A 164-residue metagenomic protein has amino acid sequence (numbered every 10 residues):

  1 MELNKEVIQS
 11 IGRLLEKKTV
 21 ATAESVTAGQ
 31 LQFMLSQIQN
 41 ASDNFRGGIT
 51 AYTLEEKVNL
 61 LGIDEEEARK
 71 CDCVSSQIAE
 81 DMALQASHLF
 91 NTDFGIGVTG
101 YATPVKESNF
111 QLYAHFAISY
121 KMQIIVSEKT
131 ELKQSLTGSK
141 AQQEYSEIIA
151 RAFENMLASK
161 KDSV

Functional and structural regions predicted by a protein language model:
M1-V164: Short alpha-helical segments enriched in small residues
